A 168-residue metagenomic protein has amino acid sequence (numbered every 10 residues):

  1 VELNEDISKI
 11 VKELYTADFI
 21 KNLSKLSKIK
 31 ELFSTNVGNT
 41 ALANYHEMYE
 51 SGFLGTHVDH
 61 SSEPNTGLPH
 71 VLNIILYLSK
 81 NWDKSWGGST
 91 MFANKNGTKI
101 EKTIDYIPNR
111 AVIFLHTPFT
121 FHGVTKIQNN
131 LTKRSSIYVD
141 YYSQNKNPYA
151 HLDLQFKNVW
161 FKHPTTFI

Functional and structural regions predicted by a protein language model:
V1-I113, P118-I168: Fe(II)/2-oxoglutarate oxygenase catalytic core
